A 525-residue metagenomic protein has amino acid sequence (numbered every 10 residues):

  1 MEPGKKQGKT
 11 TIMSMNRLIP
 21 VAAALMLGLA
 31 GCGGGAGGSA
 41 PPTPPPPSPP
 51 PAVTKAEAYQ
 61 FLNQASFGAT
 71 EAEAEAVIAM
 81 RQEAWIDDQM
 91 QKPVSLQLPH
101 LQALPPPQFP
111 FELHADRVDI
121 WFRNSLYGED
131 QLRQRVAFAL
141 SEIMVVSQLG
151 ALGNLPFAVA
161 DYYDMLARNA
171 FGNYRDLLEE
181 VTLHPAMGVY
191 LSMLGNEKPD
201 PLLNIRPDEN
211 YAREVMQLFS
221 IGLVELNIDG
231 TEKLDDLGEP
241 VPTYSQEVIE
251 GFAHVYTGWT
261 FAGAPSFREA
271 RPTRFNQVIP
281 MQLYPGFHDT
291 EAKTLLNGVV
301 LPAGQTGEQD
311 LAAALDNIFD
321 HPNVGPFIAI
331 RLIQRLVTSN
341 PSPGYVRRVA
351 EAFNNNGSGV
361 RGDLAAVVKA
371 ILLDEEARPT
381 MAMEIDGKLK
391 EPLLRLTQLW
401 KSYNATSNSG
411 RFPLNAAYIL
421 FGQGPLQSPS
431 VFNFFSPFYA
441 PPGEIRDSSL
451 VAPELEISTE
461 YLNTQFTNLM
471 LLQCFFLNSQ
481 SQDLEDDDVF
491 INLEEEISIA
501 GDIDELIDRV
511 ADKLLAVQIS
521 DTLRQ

Functional and structural regions predicted by a protein language model:
E2, K6-A30: Sec-dependent bacterial lipoprotein signal peptides
A23, T70-E73, V118-Y127, D161-D164 (+5 more regions): Short alpha-helical segments and helix-capping/turn motifs at coil-helix boundaries
L27-P51: Bacterial Sec-dependent N-terminal signal peptides
S48-A56, E112, Y127-Q134, R206 (+3 more regions): Structural motif
A52-E73: Mature N-terminal segment immediately following signal peptide/propeptide cleavage in secreted/periplasmic
Y59, N63-S66, P107, M144 (+3 more regions): Flexible, low-complexity segments enriched for small/polar residues
A69-N169, L194, R274: N-terminal accessory alpha/beta regions
I78, R117-F122, L155-A405, R411: Active-site substrate-binding loop specific to GH73 endo-beta-N-acetylglucosaminidase modules in bacterial autolysins
